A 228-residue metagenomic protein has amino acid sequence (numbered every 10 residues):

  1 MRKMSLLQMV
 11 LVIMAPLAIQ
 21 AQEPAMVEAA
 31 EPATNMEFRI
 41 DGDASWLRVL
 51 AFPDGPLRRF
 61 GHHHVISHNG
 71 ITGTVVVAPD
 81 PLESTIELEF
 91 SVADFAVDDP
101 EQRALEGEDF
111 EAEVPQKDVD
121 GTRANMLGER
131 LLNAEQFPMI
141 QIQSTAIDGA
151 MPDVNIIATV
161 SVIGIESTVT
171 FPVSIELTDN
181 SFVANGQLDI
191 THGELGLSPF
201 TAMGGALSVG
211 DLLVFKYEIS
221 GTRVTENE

Functional and structural regions predicted by a protein language model:
M1-M9: Bacterial N-terminal signal peptides that target proteins for export
M4, P16-I19, P24: Glycine-centered signal
Q8-P16: Bacterial N-terminal signal peptides
A21-E228: Low-complexity, acidic/polar, glycine-enriched regions of mature
